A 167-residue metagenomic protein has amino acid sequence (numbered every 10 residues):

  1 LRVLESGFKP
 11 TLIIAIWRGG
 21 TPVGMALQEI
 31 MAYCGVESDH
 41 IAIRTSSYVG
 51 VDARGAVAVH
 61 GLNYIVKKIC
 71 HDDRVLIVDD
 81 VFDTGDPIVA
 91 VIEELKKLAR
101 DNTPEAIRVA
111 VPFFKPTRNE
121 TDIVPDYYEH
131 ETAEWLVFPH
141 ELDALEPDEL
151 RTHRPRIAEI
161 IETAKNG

Functional and structural regions predicted by a protein language model:
L1-G167: PRPP-associated nucleotide enzymes
